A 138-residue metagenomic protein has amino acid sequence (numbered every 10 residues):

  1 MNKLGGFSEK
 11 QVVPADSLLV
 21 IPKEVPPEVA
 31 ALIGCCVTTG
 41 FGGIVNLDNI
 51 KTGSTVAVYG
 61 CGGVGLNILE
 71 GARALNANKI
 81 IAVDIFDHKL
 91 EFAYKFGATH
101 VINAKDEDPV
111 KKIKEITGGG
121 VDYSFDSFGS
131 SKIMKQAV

Functional and structural regions predicted by a protein language model:
M1-L18: Glycine-rich phosphate/adenylate-binding loop and adjacent beta-alpha elements of nucleotide- or dinucleotide-binding
K10, G42, K132: Conserved mid-core alpha-helix of short-chain dehydrogenase/reductase
D16-L18, K23-E107, K111: Mid-domain Rossmann-like dinucleotide-binding core that forms the NAD(H)/NADP(H) cofactor-binding site
D106, F128-G129: Short glycine-/small-residue-rich Rossmann-like dinucleotide-binding loops
E115-G119: Glycine-rich phosphate-binding loop signature in dinucleotide/nucleotide-binding domains
D122-F125: N-terminal Rossmann-like NAD(P) cofactor-binding module of classical short-chain dehydrogenase/reductase
S131-V138: Rossmann-fold NAD(P) dinucleotide-binding segment
